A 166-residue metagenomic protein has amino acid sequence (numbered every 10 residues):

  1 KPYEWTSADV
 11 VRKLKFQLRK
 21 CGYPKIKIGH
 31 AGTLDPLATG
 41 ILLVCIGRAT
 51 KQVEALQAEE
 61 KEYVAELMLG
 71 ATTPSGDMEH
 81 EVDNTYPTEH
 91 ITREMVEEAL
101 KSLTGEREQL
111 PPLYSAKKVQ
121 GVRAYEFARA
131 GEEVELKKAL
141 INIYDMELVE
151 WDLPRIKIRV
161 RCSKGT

Functional and structural regions predicted by a protein language model:
P2-T166: Catalytic/RNA-binding core of pseudouridine synthases
